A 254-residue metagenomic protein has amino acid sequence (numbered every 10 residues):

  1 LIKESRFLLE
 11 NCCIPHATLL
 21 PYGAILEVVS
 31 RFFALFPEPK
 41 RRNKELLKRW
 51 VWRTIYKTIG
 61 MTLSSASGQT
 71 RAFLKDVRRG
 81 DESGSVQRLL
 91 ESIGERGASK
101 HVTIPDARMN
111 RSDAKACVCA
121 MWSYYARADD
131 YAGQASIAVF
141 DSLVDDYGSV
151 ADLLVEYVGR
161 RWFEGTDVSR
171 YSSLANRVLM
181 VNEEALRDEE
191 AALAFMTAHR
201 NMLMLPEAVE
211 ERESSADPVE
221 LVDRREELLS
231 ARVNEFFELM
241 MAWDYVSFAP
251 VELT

Functional and structural regions predicted by a protein language model:
L1-R6, K44-L47, W162-Y171, N182-R187: Short intrinsically disordered, low-complexity coil segments enriched in acidic
L1-T103: A cross-family structural signal marking well-folded subdomains
F7, F32-F36, F73, Y124-Y125 (+5 more regions): Phenylalanine-focused residue identity feature
E27, R49, R53, K57 (+5 more regions): Feature representing long, continuous alpha-helical segments
L46-K48, V118, V158, L239: Acidic, low-complexity intrinsically disordered regions
R49-V51, M121, R161, A198 (+1 more regions): Residues in intrinsically disordered, low-complexity segments of regulatory proteins
Y56-L174: Intrinsically disordered, low-complexity N-proximal targeting/linker segments that flank membranes
D167-T254: Long, cytosolic, alpha-helical-rich C-terminal regions that act as interaction/scaffolding modules
